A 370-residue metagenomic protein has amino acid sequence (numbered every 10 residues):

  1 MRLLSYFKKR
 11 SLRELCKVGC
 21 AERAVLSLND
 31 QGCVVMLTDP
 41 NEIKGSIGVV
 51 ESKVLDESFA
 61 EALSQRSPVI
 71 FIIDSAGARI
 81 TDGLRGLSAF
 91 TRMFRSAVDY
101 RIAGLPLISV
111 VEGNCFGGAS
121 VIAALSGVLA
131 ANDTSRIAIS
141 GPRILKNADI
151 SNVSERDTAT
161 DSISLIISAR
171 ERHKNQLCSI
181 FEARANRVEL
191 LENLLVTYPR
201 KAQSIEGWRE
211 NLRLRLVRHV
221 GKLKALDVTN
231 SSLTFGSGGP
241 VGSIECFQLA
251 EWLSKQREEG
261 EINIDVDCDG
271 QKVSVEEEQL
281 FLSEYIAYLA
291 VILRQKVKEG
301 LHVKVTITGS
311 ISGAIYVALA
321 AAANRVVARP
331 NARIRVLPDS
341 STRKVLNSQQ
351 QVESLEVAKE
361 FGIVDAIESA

Functional and structural regions predicted by a protein language model:
M1-G32, D39, K44, V188-V241 (+1 more regions): Intrinsically disordered, low-complexity segments enriched in small/flexible residues
M1-L3, V35-M36, R172, E182 (+8 more regions): Generic low-polarity alpha-helical segments
L4-S11, F59, L63, A97 (+8 more regions): Structural signal for hydrophobic packing residues in well-ordered secondary-structure cores of soluble enzyme domains
L26-D39, K53-I80, N230-G236, F247-E276: A structural preference for short, pocket-lining loop segments at secondary-structure junctions
G45-S52, S243-I244: Ordered, soluble secondary-structure elements with a strong preference for glycine-centered loop motifs and nearby
S75-N193, G270-A370: Conserved catalytic cores of soluble enzyme domains, especially glycine-rich substrate-binding beta-alpha loops
G242-L249, I315: Noncatalytic, solvent-exposed loop/strand surfaces of beta-propeller-type extracellular/periplasmic domains
